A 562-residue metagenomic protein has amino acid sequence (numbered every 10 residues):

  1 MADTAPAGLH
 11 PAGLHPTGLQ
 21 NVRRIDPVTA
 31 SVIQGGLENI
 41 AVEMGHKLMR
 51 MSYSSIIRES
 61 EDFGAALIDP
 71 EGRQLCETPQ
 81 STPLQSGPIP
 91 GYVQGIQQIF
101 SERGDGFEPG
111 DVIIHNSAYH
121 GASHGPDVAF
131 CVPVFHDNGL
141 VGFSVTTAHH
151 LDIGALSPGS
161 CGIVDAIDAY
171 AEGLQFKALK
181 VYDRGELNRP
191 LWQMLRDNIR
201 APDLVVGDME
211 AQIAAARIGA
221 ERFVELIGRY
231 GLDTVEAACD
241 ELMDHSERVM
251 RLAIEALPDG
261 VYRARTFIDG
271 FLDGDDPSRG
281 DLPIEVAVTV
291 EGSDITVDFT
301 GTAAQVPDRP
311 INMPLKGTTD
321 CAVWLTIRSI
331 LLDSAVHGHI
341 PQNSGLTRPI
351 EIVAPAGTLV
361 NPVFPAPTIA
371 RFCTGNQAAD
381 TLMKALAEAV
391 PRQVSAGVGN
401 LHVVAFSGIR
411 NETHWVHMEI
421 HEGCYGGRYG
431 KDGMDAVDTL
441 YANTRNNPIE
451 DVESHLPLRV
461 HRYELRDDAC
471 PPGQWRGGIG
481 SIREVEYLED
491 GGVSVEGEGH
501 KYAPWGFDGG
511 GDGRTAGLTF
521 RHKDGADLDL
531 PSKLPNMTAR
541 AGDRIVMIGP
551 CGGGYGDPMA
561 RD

Functional and structural regions predicted by a protein language model:
A2-T4, G18-P109, S117-T296, T300-D562: Glycine/proline-enriched, intrinsically flexible loops and inter-domain linkers
V112: Glycine-rich phosphate-binding loop of nucleotide-binding enzymes
